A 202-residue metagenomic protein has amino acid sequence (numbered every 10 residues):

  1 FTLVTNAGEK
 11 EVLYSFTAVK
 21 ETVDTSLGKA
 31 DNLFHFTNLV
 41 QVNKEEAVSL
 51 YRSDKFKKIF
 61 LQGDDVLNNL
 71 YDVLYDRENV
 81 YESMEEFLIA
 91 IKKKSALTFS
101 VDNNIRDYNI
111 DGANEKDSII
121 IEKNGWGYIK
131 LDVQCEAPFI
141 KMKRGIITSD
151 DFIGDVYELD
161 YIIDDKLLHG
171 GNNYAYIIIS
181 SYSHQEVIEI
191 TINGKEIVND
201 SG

Functional and structural regions predicted by a protein language model:
F1-A7, I119, L159-D165, H169-S183: A short beta-strand micro-motif common to beta-rich folds, especially ectodomain repeats
T2, D54-F60, E78, S95-T98 (+2 more regions): Surface-exposed binding patches on compact interaction domains or structured appendages
A7, N103-I105, P138, R144: Extended low-complexity, intrinsically disordered segments associated with secretion/export and membrane-tethering
K10-A18, Q185-N193: Edge beta-strands of extracellular beta-sandwich domains
V12-Y14, G127-C135, N172-Y174: Short, hydrophobic/aromatic beta-strand segments
T17-A18, V23-N124, K166, N199-G202: Beta-sheet-dominated interaction scaffolds and their linkers
N68-Y71, R77, S149-D155, K166-L167 (+2 more regions): Terminal accessory carbohydrate-recognition/targeting modules of carbohydrate-active enzymes
Y161, I188-S201: Internal, hydrophobic cores of structured domains that mediate oligomerization or house catalytic pockets within large
